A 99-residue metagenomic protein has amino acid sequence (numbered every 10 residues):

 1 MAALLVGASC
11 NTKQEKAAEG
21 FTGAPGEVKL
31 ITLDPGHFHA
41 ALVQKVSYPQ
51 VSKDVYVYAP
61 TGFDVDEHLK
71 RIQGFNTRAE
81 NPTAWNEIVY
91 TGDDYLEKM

Functional and structural regions predicted by a protein language model:
M1-L4: Sec-dependent N-terminal signal peptides
V6-S9: C-terminal motif of bacterial Sec signal peptides marking the signal peptidase cleavage site
T12-M99: N-terminal glycine-/serine-/threonine-rich beta1-alpha1-beta2 phosphate-ribose binding loop of Rossmann-like
